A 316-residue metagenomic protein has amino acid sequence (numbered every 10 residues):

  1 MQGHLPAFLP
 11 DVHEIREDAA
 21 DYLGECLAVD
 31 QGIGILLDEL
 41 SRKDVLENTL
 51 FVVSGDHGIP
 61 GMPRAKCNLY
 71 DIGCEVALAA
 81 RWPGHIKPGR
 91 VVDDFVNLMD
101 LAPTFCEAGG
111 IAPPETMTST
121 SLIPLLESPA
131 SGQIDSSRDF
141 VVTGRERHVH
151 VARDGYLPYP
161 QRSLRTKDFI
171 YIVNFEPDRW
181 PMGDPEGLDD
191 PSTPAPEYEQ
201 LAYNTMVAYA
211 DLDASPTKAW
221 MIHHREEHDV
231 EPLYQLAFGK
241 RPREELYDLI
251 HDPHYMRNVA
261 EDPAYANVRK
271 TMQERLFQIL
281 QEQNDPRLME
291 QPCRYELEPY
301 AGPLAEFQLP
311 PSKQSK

Functional and structural regions predicted by a protein language model:
M1-D18, H57-L69, P263: Active-site His/acidic residue clusters
L5-T49, A108: A long, amphipathic alpha-helix that forms part of the scaffold/cap immediately adjacent to metal-dependent active
R16-Q31, C67-V76, I86-P103, G109-S121: A short beta-strand-to-alpha-helix junction
A20, L27-G34, V96-P103, M117-P124 (+6 more regions): A structural signal for well-ordered alpha-helical segments within the folded catalytic domains of diverse enzymes
C26-V29, I33, L40, L50-G55 (+3 more regions): Beta-strand elements within well-structured catalytic alpha/beta cores of enzymes that handle phosphate/sulfate esters
E39-R90, D94-N97, T118, I134-S136 (+4 more regions): Histidine-centered active-site microenvironments of extracellular/periplasmic hydrolases and transferases
I59-P60, G109-E245: C-terminal cap/loop subdomain of S1 sulfatases and analogous C-terminal strand-loop tails that border
A219-E244, L249-K316: Long, internal low-complexity/basic segments
